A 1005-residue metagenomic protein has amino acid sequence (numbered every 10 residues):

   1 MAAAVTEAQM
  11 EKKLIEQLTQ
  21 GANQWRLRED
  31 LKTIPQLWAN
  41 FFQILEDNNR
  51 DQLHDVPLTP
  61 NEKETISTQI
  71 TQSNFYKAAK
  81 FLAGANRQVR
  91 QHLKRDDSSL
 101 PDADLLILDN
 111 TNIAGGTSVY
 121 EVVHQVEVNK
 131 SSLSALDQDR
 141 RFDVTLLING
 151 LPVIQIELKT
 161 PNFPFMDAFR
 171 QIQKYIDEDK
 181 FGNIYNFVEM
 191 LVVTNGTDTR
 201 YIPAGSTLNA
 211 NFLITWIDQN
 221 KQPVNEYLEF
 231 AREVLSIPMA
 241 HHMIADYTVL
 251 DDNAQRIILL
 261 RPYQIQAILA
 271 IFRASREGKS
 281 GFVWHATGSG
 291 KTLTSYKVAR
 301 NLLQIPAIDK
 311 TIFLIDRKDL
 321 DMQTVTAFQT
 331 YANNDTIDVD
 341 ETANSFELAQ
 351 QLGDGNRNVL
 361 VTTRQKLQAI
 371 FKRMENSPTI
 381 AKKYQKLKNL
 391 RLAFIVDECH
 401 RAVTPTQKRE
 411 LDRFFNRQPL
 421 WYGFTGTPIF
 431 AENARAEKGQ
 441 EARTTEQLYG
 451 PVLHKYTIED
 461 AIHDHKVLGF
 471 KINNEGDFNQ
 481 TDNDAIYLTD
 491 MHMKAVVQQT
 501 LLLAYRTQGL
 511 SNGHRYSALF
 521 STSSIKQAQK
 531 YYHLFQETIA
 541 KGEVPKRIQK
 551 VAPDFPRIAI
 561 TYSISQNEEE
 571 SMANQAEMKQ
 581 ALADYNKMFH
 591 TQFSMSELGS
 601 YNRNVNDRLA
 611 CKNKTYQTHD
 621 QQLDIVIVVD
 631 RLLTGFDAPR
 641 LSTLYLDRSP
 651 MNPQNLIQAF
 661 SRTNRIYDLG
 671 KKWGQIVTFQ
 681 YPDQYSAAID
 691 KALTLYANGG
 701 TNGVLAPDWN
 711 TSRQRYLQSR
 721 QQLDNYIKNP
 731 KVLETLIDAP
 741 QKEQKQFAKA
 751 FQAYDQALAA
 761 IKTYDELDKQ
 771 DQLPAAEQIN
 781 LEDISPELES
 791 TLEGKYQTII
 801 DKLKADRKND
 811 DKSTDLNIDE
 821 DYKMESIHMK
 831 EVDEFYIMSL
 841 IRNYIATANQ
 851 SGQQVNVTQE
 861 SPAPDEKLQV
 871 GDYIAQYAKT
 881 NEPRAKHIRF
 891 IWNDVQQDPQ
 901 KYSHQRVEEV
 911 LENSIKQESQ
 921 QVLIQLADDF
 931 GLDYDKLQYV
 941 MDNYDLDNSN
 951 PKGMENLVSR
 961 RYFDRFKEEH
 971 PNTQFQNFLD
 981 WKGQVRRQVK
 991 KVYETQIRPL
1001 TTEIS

Functional and structural regions predicted by a protein language model:
A2-R26, D30-K310, D319, Q323-D335 (+3 more regions): ATP-dependent helicase/translocase motor core
E16-Q17, N23-W25, L37, E46-N49 (+10 more regions): Catalytic cores and motor modules of nucleic-acid processing enzymes
F165-A168, A204, Q365-D484, M493-K494 (+1 more regions): Signature of the SF2 helicase/ATPase Hel1-core->accessory helical subdomain module
F181, Q368, A393-F394, R401 (+1 more regions): Conserved RecA-like P-loop NTPase helicase motor core
V283-W284, D309-R317, Y516-S524: Conserved RecA-like ASCE P-loop NTPase motor core of nucleic-acid helicases/translocases
K318-N344, E537-V544: Conserved helix-turn-beta segment of the N-terminal RecA-like "Helicase ATP-binding" lobe in SF1/SF2 helicases
A332-E375: Inter-Walker segment of RecA-like/P-loop motor cores
D484-I625: Conserved C-terminal RecA-like helicase domain
